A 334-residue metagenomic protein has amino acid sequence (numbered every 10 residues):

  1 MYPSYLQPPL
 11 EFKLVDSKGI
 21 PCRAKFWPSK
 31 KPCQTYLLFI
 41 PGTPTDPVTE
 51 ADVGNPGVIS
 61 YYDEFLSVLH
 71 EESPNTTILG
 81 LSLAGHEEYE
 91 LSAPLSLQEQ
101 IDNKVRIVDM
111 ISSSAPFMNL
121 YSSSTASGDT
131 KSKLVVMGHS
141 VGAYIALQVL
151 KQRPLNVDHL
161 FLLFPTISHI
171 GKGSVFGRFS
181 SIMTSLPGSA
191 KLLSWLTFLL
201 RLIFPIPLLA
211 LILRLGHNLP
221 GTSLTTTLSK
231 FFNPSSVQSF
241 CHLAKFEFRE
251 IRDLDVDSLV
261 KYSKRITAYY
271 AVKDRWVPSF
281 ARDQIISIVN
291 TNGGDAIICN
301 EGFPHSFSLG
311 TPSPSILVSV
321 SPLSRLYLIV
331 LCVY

Functional and structural regions predicted by a protein language model:
M1-C22: N-terminal cap/lid segment of alpha/beta-hydrolase-fold proteins
R23, P28-E90: Conserved HGGG/HGGXW glycine-rich cap/lid loop of the alpha/beta-hydrolase fold
L83-V135: Active-site loop/oxyanion-hole signature of alpha/beta-hydrolase fold enzymes
M137-G142, A146: Gly/Ala-rich beta-loop-alpha elbow adjacent to hydrolase catalytic centers
K151-L192: Flexible "cap/lid" loop of the alpha/beta hydrolase fold
L202-C241: Conserved alpha/beta-hydrolase catalytic His-Asp/Glu region
S235-D283, S287: Conserved serine/cysteine hydrolase catalytic core
N290-Y334: Catalytic active-site module of serine/aspartate enzymes centered on a nucleophile-bearing elbow/loop
